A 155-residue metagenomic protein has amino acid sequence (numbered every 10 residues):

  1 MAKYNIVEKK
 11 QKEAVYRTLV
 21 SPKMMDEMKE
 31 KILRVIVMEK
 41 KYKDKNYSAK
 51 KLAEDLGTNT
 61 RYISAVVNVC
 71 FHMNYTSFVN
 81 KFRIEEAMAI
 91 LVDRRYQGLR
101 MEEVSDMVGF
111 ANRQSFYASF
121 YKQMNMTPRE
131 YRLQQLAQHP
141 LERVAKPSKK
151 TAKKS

Functional and structural regions predicted by a protein language model:
A2-R94, G98, E102-E103, S119-K122 (+2 more regions): Membrane-proximal linker segments that couple transmembrane helices to downstream signaling/catalytic modules
T58, F110-A111: The short coil/loop that forms the "turn" connecting the two helices of the helix-turn-helix
R61, R113-Q114: Key DNA-contact positions within bacterial/archaeal DNA-binding proteins
E102, N112-R113: Short, polar N-cap/turn motifs at the start of nucleic acid-interacting alpha helices
